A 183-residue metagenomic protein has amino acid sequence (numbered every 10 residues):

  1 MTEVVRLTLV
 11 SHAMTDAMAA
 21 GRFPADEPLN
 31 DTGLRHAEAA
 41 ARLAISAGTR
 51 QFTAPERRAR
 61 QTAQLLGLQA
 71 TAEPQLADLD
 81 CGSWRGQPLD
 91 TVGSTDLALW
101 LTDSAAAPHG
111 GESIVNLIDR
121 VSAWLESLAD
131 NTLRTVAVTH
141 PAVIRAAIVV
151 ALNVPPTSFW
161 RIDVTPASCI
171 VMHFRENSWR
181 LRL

Functional and structural regions predicted by a protein language model:
T2-L68, E112: Active-site-proximal alpha-helix that buttresses catalytic centers in soluble enzyme cores
M14-D16, R57-R58, A77-D78, A142-I144 (+1 more regions): Short, solvent-exposed loop/turn segments at secondary-structure junctions
A25-P28, G67-A70, L152-P156, S168: Glycine-rich, phosphate-binding/catalytic loops in enzymes
P28, L66-V121: Phosphate-handling substructures
E38-R42, I118, S122-A129: Generic structural signal for well-ordered alpha-helical scaffold segments
T53-A54, D119, V138-T139: Short beta-strand scaffold positions
L125-R180: Active-site-adjacent alpha-helix immediately C-terminal to a catalytic or transition-state-stabilizing loop
